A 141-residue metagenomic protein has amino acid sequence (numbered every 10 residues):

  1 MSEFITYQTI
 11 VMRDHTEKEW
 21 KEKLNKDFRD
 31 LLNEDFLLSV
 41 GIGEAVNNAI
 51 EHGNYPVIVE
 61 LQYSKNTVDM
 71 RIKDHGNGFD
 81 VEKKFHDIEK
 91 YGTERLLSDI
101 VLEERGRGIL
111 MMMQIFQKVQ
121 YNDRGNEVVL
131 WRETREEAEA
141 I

Functional and structural regions predicted by a protein language model:
M1-V40, I141: Bergerat-fold GHKL ATPase/HATPase_c domain
M1-Y7, I50-I141: Conserved beta-strand-loop-beta-strand hairpin that lines the nucleotide-binding pocket of ATP/GTP-utilizing enzymes
V11, R29-N33, V40-E44, K90-T93 (+1 more regions): N-terminal start-of-chain detector that recognizes signal peptides and the immediate post-cleavage beginning
N33-E60: Conserved ATP-binding N-box helix of the HATPase_c
